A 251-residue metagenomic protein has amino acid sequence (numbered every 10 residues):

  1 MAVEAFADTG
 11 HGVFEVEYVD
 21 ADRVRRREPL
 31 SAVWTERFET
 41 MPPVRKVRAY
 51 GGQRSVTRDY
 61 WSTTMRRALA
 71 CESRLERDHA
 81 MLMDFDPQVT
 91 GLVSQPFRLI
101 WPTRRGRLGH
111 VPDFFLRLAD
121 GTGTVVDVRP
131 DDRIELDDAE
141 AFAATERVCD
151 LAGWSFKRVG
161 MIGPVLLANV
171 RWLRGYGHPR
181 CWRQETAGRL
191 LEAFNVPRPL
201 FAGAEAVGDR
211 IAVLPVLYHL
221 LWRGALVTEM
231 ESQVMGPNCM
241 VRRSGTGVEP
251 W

Functional and structural regions predicted by a protein language model:
M1-W251: Electrostatic, structured charged patches in enzyme active sites and in nucleic-acid/phosphate-binding
